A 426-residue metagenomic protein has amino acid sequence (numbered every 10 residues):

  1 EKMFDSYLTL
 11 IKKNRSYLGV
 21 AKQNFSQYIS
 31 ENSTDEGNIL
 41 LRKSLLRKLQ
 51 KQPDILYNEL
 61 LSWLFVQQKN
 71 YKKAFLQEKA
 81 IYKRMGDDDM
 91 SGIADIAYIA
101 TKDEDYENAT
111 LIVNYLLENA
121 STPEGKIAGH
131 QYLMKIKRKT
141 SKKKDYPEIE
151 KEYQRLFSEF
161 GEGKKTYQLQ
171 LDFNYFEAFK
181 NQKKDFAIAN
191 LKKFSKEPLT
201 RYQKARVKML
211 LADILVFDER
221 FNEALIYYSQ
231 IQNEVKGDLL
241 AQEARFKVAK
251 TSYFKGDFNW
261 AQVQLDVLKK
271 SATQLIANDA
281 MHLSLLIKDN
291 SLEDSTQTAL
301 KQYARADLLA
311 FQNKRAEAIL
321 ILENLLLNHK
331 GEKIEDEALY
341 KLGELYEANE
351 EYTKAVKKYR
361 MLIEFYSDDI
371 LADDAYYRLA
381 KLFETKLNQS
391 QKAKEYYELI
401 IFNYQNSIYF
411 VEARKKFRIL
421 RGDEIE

Functional and structural regions predicted by a protein language model:
E1-E426: Acidic, polar-rich low-complexity tracts and alpha-helical solenoid repeat scaffolds
